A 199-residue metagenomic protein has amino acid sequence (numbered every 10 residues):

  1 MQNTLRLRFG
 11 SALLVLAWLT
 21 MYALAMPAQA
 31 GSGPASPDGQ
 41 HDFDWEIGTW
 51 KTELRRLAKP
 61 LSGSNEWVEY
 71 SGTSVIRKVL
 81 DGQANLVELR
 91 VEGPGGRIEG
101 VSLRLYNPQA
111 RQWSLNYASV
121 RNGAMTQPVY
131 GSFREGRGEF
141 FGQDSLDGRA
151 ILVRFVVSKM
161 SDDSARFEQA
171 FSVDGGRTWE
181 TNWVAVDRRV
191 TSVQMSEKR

Functional and structural regions predicted by a protein language model:
M1-Q2, R55: Generic preference for hydrophobic/aromatic residues in regular secondary structure cores
Q2-L14: Bacterial N-terminal signal peptides that target proteins for export
N3, L19, G48-K51: Intrinsically disordered/low-complexity terminal segments and short unstructured peptides
S11-A25: Bacterial N-terminal signal peptides
M26-R199: Hydrophobic small-molecule pocket/channel-lining residues, especially in calycin-type beta-barrels
